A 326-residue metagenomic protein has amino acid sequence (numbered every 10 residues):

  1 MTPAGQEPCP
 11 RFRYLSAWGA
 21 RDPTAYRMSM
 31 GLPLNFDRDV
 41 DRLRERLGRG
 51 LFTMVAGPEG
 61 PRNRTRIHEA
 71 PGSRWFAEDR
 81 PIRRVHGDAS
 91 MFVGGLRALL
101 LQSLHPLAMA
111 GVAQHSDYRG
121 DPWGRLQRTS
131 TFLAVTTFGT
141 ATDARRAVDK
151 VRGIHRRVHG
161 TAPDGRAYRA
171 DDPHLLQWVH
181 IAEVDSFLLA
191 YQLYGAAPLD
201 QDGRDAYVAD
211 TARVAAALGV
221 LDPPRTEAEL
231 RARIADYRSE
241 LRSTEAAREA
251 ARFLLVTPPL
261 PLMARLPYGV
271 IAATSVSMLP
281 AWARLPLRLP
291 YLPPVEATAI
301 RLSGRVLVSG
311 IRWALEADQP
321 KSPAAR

Functional and structural regions predicted by a protein language model:
T2-Q6: Intrinsically disordered, low-complexity basic segments at termini and long loops, enriched in Pro/Gly and/or Arg/Ser
F12-Y14, Y26: Aromatic (phenylalanine/tyrosine) cluster motif
Y26-W178, A182-R326: Mature, function-bearing regions of proteins
